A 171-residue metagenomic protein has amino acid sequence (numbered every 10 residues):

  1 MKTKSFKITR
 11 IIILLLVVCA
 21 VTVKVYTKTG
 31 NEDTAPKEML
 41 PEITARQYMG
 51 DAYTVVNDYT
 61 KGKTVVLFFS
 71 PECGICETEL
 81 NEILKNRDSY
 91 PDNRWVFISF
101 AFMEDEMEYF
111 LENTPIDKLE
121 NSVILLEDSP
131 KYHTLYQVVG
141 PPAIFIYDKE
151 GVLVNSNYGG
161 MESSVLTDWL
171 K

Functional and structural regions predicted by a protein language model:
M1-F6: Short, Lys/Arg-rich N-terminal segment immediately upstream of the first membrane anchor
K7-V25: Hydrophobic membrane-insertion alpha-helices, especially the h-region of bacterial N-terminal signal peptides
Y26-V56: N-terminal "domain-start" segment that seeds a small globular fold
V55-E77, I83: Short active-site neighborhood of thiol/selenol oxidoreductases, capturing the structured segment around
V65-V66, W95, I144: Hydrophobic beta-strand anchors of alpha/beta hydrolase catalytic cores
E77-I116, S129-T134: Structural microenvironment flanking redox-active thiols in thiol-disulfide oxidoreductases
N113-F145: Short, internal strand/loop/helix patches that form the active-site neighborhood or redox-interaction surface
G140, I146-K171: Thiol-/selenol-based redox modules, centered on thioredoxin-like and closely related oxidoreductase domains
